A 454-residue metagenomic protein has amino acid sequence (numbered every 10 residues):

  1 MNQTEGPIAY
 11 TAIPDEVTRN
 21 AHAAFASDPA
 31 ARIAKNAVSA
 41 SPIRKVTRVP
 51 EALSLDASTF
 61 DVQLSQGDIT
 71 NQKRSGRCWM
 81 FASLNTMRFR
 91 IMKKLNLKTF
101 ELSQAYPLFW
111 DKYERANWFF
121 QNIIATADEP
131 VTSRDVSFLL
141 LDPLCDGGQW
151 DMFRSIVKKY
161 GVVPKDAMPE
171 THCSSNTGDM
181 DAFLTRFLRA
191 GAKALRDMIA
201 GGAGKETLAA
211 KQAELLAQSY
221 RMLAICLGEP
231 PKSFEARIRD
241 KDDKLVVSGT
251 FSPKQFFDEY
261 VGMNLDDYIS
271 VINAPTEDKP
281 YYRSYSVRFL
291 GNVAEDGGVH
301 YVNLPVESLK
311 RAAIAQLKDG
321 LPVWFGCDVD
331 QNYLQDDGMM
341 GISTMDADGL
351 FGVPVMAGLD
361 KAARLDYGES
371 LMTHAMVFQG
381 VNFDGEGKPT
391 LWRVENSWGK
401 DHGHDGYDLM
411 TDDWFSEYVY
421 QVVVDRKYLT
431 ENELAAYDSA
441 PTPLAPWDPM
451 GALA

Functional and structural regions predicted by a protein language model:
Q3-G67: N-terminal regions that are enriched for targeting/export leaders and immediately downstream pro/stem segments
L53-V323, H402-D405, D412: Active-site nucleophile-adjacent alpha helix/oxyanion-hole segment immediately C-terminal to the catalytic cysteine
C78, V157, D366-G399: Catalytic nucleophile-His microenvironment captured as a short glycine-rich beta-strand/loop that brackets
F81, F325-D328, Q379: Short His-Asn-centered micro-motif
N85, V329-N332, V381-F383, G399 (+1 more regions): Short, glycine-/Ser/Thr-/acidic-enriched flexible segments
G298-T373: Long, positively charged binding patches that form subdomain-scale interaction surfaces for polyanionic ligands
G320-P322, A362, T373-M376, P389-L391 (+1 more regions): Active-site lining segments that contact anionic ligands and/or coordinate catalytic metals
D384-A454: Conserved catalytic-core surface of thiol
